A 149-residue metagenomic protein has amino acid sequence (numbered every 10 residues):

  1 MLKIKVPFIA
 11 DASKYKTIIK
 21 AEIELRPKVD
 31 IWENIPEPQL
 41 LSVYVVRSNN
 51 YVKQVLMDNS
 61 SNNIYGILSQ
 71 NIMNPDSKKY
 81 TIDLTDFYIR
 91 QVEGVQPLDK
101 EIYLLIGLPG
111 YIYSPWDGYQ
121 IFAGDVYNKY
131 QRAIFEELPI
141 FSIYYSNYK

Functional and structural regions predicted by a protein language model:
M1-K149: Secreted, disulfide-rich extracellular signaling modules
